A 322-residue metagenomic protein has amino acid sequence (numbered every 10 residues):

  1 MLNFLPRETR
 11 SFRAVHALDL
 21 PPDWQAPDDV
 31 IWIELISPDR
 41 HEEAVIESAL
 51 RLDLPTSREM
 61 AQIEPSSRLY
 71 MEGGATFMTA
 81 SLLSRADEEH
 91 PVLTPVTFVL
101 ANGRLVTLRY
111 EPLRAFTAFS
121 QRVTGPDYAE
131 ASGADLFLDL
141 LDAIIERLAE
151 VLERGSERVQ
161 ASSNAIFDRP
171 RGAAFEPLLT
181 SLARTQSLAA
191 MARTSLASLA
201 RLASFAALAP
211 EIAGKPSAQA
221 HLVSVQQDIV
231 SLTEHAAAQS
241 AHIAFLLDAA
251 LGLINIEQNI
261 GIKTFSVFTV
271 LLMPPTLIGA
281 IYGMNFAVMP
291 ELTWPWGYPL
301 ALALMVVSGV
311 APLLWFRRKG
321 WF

Functional and structural regions predicted by a protein language model:
M1-K215, S224, D228-H235, W321-F322: Peripheral, non-transmembrane regulatory/ligand-interaction domains of membrane transport proteins
D28, T180, A220-L222, H242 (+2 more regions): Generic secretory/membrane-interface signal
F137, F175-S181, A218, L247 (+2 more regions): Alpha-helical membrane-protein architecture signal
P210-Q219, E291, W296: Membrane interface segments of multi-pass transport proteins and intramembrane proteases
Q227-F322: Hydrophobic alpha-helical transmembrane segments and their immediately adjacent juxtamembrane loops
